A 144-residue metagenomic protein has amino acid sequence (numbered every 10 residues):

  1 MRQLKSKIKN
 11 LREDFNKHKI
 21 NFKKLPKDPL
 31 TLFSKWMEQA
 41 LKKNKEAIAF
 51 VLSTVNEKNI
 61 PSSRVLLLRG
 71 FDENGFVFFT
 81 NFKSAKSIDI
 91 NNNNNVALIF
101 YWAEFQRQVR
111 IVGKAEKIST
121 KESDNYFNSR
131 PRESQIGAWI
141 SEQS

Functional and structural regions predicted by a protein language model:
M1-S144: Binding-site signature for planar aromatic cofactors or substrates
